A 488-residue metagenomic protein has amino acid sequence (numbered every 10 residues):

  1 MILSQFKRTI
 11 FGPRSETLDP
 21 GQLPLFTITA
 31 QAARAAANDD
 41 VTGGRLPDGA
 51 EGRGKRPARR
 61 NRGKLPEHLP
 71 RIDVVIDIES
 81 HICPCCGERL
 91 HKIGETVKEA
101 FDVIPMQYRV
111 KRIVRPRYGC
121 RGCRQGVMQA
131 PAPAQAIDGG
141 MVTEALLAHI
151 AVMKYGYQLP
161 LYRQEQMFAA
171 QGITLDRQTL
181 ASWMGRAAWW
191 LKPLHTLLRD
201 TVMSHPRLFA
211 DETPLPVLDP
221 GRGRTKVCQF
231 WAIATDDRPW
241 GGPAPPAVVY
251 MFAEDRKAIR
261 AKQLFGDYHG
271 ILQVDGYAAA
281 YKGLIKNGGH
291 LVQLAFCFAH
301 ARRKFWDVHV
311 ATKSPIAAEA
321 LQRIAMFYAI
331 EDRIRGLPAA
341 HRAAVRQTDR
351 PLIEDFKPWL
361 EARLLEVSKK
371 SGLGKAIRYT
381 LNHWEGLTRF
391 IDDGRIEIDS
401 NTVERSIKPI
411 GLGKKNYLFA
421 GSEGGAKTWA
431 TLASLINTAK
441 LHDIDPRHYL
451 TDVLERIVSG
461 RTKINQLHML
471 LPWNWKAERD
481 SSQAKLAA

Functional and structural regions predicted by a protein language model:
M1-I2, P84-L90, A100-P206, I436: Short, positively charged, Gly/Tyr-enriched micro-motifs that form contact patches at catalytic or ligand/partner
M1-M141, F209-A210, P216, W240 (+5 more regions): Short, flexible loop/hinge motifs at secondary-structure junctions
G12, I82-C86, C120, I150 (+10 more regions): Mobile genetic element proteins and their domesticated derivatives, centered on retroelements and DNA transposons
L65, V75, E79-S80, P84 (+4 more regions): Gly/Pro-rich turn-and-neighbor structural signature
K92-G94, M128-P131, V217-D219, G241-P243 (+6 more regions): Short helix/loop capping segments that flank catalytic or ligand/cofactor-binding pockets
R124, P133, L146, A151-V152 (+2 more regions): Conserved catalytic alpha/beta cores of large enzymes that bind or transform nucleotide phosphates and polynucleotides
R207-L208, G276, I285-Q322: Conserved beta-strand -> loop -> alpha-helix junction used to position metal-binding or nucleic-acid-contacting
D267-H269, V274-A279, A317-A488: Acidic/histidine-rich catalytic cores and adjacent linkers of DNA breakage/strand-transfer/modification proteins
